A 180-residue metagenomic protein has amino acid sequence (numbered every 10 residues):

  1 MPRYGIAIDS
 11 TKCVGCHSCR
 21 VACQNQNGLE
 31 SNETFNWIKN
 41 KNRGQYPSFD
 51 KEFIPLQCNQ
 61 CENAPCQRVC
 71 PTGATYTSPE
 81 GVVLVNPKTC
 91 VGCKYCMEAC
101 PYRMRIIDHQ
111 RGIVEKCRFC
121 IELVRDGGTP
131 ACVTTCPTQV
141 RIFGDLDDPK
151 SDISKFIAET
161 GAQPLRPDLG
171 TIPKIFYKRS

Functional and structural regions predicted by a protein language model:
M1-S180: Non-ligating segments of multi-cofactor redox enzymes
